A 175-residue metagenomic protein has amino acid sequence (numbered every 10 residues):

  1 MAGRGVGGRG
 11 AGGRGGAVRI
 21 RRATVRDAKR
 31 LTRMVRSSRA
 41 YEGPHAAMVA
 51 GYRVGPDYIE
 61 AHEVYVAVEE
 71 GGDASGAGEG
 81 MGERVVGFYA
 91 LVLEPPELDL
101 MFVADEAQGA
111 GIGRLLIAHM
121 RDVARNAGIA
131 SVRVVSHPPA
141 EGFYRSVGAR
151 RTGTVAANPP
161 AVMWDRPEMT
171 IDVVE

Functional and structural regions predicted by a protein language model:
M1-R26, V173-E175: Conserved N-terminal entry element of GNAT/NAT acetyltransferase domains
R22-L100, A104-E106, I117-H119, V123: Acetyl-CoA-dependent GNAT
G111: Conserved G/P- and acidic residue-centered "switch" motifs that form tight phosphate/ATP-binding loops in soluble
I117, P138-P139, A157-M163: Short glycine/proline-centered loop/turn elements that form peptide/ligand docking sites
A124-H137: Conserved GNAT acetyl-CoA-binding A-motif
R145-T154: Conserved acetyl-CoA-binding loop of GNAT-fold acetyltransferases
A161-E175: Terminal substrate-recognition subdomain of acyl/acetyltransferases
